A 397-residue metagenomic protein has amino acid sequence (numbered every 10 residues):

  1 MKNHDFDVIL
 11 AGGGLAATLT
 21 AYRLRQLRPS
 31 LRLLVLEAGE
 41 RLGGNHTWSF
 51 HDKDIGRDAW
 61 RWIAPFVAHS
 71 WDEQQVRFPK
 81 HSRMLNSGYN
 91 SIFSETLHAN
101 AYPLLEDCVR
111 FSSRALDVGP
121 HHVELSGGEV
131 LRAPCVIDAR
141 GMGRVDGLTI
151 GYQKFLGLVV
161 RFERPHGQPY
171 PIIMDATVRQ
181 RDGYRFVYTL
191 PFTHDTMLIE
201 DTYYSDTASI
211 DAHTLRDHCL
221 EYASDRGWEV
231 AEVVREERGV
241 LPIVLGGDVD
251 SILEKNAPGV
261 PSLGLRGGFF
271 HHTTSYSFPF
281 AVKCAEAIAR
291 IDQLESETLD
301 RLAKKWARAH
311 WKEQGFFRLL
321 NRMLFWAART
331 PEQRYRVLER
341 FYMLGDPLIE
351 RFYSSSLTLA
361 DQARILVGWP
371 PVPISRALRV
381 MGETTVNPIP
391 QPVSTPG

Functional and structural regions predicted by a protein language model:
N3-V8: Extreme N-terminal starter segment of soluble prokaryotic enzymes
I9-G13, R23-T47: Glycine-rich FAD pyrophosphate-binding loop
G13, R140-G141, G264: Glycine-rich, N-terminal phosphate-binding loop of Rossmann-like dinucleotide-binding domains
A17-T18: N-terminal Rossmann-fold NAD(P) dinucleotide-binding loop
D52-P120: A conserved beta-strand/loop capping segment in the N-terminal third of enzymes that catalyze redox or closely related
C108-V233, G247-V249: Predominantly flavin-linked oxidoreductase catalytic cores and closely associated redox partners
R179, T207-I288: FAD/FMN-dependent oxidoreductases across multiple families
E286-G397: C-terminal helical "tail/cap" subdomain of flavin- and related membrane-associated enzymes
